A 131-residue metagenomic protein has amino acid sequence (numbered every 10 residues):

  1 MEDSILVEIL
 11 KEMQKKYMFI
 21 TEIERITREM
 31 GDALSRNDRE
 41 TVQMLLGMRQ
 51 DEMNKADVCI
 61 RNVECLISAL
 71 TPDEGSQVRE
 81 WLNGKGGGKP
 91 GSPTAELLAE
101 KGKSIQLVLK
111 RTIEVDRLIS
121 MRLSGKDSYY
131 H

Functional and structural regions predicted by a protein language model:
E2-W81: Extended, charge-rich alpha-helical scaffolding segments
V78-H131: Short terminal interaction segments
